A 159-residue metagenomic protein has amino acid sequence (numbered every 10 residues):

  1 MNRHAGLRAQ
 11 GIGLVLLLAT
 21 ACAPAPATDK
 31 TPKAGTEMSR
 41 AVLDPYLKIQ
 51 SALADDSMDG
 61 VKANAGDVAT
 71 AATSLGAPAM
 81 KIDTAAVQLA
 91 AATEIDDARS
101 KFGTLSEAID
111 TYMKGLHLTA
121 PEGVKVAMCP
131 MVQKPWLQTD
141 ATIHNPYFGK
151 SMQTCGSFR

Functional and structural regions predicted by a protein language model:
N2-I12: Bacterial N-terminal signal peptides that target proteins for export
L18-A21: C-terminal motif of bacterial Sec signal peptides marking the signal peptidase cleavage site
A23-P26: Bacterial signal peptide processing site
A34-R159: Mature extracytoplasmic or organellar-lumen-exposed domains after removal of signal/transit peptides
